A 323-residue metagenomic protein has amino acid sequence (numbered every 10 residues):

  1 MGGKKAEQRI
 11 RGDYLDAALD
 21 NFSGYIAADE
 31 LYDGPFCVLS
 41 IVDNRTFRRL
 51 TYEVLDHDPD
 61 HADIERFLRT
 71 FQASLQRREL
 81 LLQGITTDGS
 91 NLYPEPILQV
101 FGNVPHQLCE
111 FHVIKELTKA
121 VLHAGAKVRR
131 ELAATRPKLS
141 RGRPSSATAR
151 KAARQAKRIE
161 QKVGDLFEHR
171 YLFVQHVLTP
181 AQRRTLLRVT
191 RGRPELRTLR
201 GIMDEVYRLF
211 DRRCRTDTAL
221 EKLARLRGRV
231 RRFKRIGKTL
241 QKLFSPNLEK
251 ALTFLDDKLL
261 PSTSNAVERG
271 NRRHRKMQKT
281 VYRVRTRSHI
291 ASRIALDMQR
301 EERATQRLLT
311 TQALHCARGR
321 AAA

Functional and structural regions predicted by a protein language model:
M1-D16, L117, V121-A133, I159 (+1 more regions): Charged, low-complexity, helix-prone segments enriched in Lys/Glu/Asp/Gln
M1-N103, H123, A266: RNase H-like nuclease fold core
A28, L108-I114, D257, S264 (+1 more regions): Generic secondary-structure boundary/loop-capping signal
P35, Q76, Q83, T87-E95 (+2 more regions): Acidic/histidine-rich catalytic cores and adjacent linkers of DNA breakage/strand-transfer/modification proteins
L50, I64, E131-R136, H289 (+1 more regions): Juxtamembrane helix-loop transition sites at the ends of transmembrane segments in multi-pass membrane proteins
R69, G125-R129, S145, Q299-E302: Short alpha-helix boundary/capping motifs
G84-R141: Conserved beta-strand -> loop -> alpha-helix junction used to position metal-binding or nucleic-acid-contacting
